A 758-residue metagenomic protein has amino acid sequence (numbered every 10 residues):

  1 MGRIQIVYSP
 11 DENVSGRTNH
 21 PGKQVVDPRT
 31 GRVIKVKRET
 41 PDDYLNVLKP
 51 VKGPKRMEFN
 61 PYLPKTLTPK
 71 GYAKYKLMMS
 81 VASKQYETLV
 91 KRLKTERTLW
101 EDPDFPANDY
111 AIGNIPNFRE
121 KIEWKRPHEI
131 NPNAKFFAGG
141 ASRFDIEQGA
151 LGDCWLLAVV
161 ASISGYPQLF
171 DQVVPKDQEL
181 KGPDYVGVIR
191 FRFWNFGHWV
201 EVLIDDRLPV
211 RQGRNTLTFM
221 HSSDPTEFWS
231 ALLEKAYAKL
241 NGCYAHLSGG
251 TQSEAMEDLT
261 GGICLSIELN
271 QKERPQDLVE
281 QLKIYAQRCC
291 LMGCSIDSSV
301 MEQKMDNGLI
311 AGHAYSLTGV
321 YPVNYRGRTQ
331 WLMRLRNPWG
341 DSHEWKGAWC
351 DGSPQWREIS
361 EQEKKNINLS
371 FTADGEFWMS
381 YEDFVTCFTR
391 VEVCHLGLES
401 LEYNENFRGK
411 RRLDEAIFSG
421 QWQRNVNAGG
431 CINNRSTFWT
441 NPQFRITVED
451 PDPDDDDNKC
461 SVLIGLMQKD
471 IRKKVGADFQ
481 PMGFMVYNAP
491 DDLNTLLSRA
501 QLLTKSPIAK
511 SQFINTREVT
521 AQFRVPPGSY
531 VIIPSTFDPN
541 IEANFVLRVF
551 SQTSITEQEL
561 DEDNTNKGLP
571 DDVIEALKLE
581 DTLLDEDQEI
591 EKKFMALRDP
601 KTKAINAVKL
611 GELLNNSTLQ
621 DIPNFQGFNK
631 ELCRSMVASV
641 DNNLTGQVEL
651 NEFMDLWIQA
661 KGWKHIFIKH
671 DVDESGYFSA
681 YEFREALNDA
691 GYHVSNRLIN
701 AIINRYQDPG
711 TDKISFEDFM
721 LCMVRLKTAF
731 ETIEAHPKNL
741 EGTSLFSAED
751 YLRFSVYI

Functional and structural regions predicted by a protein language model:
G2-S635, N642-M654, I658-H665, K669 (+4 more regions): Structured alpha-helical subdomains that flank or immediately precede key functional sites
V640, E674-Y677, A690, Y706: Preference for well-ordered, secondary-structure-rich cores of eukaryotic proteins
G710: Short Cys/His-rich zinc-binding micro-motifs
